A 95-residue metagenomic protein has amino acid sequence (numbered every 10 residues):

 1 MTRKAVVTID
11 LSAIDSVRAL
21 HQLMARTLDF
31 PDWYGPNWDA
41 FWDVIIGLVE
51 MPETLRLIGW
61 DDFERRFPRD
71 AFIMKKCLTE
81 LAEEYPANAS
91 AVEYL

Functional and structural regions predicted by a protein language model:
M1-L95: Positively charged, polar, low-complexity stretches
